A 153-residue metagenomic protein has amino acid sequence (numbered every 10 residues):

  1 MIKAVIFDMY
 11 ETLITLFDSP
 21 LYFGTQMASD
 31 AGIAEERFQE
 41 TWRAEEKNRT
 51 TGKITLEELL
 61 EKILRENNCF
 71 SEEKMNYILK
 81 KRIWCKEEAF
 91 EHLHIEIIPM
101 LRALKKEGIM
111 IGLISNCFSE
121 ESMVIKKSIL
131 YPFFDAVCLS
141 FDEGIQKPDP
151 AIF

Functional and structural regions predicted by a protein language model:
I2-P99, K106-E107, M123: N-terminal helical cap/lid subdomain that shapes the substrate entry/recognition surface in HAD-like hydrolases
A89-L93, C117, P148: Short, well-structured alpha-helical patches and their helix-loop capping segments that border functional surfaces
I98-L101, F153: A general structural signal for well-ordered alpha-helical packing
L104-K106, L130: Generic structural signal for beta-strand residues in well-ordered domains
L113-S115: Structural beta-sheet core signal
F118-F153: Substrate-recognition "cap/lid" segment bordering the active-site pocket of phosphatases
